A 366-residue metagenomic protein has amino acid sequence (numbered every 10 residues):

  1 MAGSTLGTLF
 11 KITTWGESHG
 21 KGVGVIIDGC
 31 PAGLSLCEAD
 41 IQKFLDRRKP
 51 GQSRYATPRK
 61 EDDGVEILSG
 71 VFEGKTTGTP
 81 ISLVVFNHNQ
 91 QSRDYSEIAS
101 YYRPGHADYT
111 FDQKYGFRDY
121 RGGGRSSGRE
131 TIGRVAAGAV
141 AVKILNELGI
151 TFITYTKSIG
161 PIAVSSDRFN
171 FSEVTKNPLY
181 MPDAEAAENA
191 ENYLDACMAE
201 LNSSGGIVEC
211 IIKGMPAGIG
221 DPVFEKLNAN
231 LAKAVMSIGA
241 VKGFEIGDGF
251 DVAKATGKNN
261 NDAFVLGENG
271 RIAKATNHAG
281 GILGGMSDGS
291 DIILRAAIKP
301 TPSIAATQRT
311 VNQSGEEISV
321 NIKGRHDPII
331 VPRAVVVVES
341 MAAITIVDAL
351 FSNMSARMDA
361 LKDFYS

Functional and structural regions predicted by a protein language model:
M1-R59: N-terminal, positively charged regions that mediate nucleic acid binding
K11, S303-S366: Internal helix-turn-beta structural module
K11-T14, D119-E130, A217-D221, N277-I282 (+1 more regions): A short glycine/serine-rich beta->alpha loop
W15, K21, L201-S204, V208-E317: Glycine-rich anion/phosphate-binding loop at the beta-strand->alpha-helix junction
K21-G33, G128-I150, E225, A229-K233 (+3 more regions): Alpha-helical support elements that line or immediately flank enzyme active sites and cofactor-binding pockets
L45-P104, D108: Glycine-rich, N-terminal phosphate-binding loop and its surrounding beta-alpha-beta segment
A99-G124, Q308-H326: Short acidic, glycine/tyrosine-flanked loop/strand segments centered on an H-E-D-like triad
Q113-V223: Glycine-rich, mobile lid/loop segments that gate access to catalytic sites or pores
